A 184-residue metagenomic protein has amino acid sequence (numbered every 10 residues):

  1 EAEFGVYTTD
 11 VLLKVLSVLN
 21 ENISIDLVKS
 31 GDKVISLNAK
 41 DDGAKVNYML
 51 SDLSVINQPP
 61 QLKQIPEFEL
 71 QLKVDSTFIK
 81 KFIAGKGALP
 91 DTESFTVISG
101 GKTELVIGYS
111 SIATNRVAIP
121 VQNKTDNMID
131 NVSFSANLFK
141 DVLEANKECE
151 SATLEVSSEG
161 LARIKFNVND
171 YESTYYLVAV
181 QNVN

Functional and structural regions predicted by a protein language model:
E1-N47, F68-N184: DNA polymerase processivity clamps
L50-Q58, L62, V183: Short, well-ordered, aromatic-rich surface patches in folded extracellular/luminal domains
